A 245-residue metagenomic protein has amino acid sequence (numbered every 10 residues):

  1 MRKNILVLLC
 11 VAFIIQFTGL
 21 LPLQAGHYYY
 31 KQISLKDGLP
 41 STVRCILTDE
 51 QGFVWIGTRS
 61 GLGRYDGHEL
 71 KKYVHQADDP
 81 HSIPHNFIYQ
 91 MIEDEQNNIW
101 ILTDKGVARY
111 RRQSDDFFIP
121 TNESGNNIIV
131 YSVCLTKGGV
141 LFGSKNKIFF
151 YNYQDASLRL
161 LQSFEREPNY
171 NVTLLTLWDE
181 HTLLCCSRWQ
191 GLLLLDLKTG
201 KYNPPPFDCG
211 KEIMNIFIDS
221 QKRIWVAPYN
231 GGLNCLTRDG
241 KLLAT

Functional and structural regions predicted by a protein language model:
M1-T245: Carboxylate-rich, polar loop motifs that coordinate divalent cations or form catalytic acidic clusters
